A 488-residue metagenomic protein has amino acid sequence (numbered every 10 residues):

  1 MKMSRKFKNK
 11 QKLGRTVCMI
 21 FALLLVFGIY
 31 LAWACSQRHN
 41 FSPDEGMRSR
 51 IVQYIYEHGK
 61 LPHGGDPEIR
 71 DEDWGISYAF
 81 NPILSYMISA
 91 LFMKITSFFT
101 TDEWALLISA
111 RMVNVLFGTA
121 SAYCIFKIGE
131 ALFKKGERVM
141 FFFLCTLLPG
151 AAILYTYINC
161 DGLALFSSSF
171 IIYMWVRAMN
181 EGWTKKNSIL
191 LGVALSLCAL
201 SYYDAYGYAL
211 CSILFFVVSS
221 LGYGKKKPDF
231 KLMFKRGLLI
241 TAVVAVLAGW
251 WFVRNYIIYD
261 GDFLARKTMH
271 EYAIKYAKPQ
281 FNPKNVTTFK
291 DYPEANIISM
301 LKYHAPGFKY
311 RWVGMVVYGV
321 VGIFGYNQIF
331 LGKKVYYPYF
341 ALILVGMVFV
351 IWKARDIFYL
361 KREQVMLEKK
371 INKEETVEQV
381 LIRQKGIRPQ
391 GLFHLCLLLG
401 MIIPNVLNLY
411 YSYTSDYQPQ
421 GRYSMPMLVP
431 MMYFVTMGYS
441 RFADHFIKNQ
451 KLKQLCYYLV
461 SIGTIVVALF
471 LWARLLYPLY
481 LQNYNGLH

Functional and structural regions predicted by a protein language model:
M1-W33, E130, S220-L221, D229-V243 (+3 more regions): Start-transfer (signal-anchor) and selected internal transmembrane alpha helices of multi-pass inner/ER membrane
L13-E45, Q53-H63, D73, I240-I257 (+2 more regions): Transmembrane signal-anchor helices characteristic of membrane glycosylation enzymes that use polyprenol
T101-W104, I125-L147, F166: Transmembrane-helix signature of polytopic, membrane-embedded enzymes that assemble or transfer cell-envelope glycans
A105-L116, M300-M401: Membrane-interface anchor segments at the N-terminal boundary of transmembrane helices in multi-pass membrane enzymes
I108-L132, F170: Transmembrane-helix motifs of polytopic, lipid-linked glycan transferases
G150-A164: Short acidic/glycine- and proline-prone juxtamembrane loop motifs at membrane-interface regions of multi-pass membrane
N187-Y203: Membrane-interface alpha helices of multi-pass inner-membrane proteins
K235-M347, L471-P478: Membrane-lumen/periplasm interface segments of specific transmembrane helices in polyprenyl phosphate-linked
